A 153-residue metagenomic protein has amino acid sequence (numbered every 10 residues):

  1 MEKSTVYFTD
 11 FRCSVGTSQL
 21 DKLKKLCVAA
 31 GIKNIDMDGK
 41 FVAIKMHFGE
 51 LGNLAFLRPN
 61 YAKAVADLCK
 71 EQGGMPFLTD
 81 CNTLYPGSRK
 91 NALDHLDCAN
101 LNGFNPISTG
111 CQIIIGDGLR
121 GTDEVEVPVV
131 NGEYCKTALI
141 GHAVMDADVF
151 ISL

Functional and structural regions predicted by a protein language model:
M1-L153: N-terminal and secondary-structure boundary signal
